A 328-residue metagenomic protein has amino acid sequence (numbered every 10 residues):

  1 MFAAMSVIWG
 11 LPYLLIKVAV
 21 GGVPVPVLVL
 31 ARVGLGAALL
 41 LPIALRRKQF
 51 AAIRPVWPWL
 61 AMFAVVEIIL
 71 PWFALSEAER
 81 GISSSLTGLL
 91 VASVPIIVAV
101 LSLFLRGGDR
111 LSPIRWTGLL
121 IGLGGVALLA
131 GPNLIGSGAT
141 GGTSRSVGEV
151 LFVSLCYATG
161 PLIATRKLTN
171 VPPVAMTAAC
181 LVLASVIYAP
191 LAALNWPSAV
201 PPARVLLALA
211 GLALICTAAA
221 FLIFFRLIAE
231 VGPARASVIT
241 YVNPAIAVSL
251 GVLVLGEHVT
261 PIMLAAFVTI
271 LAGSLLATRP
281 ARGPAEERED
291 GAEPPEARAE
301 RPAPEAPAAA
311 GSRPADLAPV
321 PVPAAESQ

Functional and structural regions predicted by a protein language model:
M1-A4, A37-F63, G108-T117, N133-R145 (+5 more regions): Membrane-interface interhelical linkers
I8, P12-Y13, L41-V91, L128 (+1 more regions): Specific transmembrane alpha-helical segments of multi-pass solute transporters/efflux pumps, especially DMT/EamA
L14-G22, S76-G81, A130-S144, A192-L209 (+1 more regions): Membrane-interface helix termini and inter-helical loops of multi-pass transporters
A19, L28, R32, A78 (+8 more regions): Hydrophobic/aromatic residues within transmembrane alpha-helices of multi-pass small-molecule transporters
V20-L70, P95-S102, L155-I163, T177-N195 (+3 more regions): Transmembrane alpha-helices of multi-pass small-molecule transport proteins
V27-A38, V66-I68, W72-I114, V153 (+1 more regions): Specific alpha-helical transmembrane segments that line the substrate/conduction pathway and gating interfaces
A31, I68, T87-S93, P161-S185 (+1 more regions): Helix-helix packing/entry segments at the starts of transmembrane helices
L40, A61, S93, L101 (+4 more regions): Hydrophobic transmembrane alpha-helices of multi-pass small-molecule transport proteins
